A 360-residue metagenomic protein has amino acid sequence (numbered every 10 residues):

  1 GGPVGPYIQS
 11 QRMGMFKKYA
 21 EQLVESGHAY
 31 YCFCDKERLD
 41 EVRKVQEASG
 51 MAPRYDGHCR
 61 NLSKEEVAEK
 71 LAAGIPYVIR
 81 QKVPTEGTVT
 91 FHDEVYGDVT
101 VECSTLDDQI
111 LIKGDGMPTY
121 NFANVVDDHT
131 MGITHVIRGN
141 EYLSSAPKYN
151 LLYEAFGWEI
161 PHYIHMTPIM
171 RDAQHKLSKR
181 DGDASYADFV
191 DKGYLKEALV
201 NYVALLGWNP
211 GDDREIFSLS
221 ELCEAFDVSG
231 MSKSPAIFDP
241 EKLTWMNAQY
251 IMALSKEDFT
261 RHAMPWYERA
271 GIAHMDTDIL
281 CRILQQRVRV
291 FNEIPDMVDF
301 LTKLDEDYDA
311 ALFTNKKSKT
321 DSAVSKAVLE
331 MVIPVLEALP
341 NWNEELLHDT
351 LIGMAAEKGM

Functional and structural regions predicted by a protein language model:
G1-Y19: Aromatic/His-enriched, Gly/Pro-containing loop or helix-boundary segments that lie immediately adjacent to catalytic
P6-S10, F33, I112-K113, M131-L143 (+3 more regions): Conserved phosphate-binding loops in nucleotide/dinucleotide-binding enzymes
Q9, Q22-H165, M170-K179, S185 (+1 more regions): Active-site cores that bind ATP or allylic diphosphates and position pyrophosphate for catalysis
M15-K18, S144-K148, I164, D181-A184 (+7 more regions): Generic recognition of stable, solvent-exposed alpha-helical segments in well-folded globular domains
S26, L152-A155, K192, Y202-L206 (+6 more regions): Generic, well-ordered alpha-helical scaffold segments in large soluble proteins
D212-I216, H274-T277: Flexible, glycine/charged-enriched surface loops at secondary-structure junctions
K256-K358: Small-residue-rich helix-loop
